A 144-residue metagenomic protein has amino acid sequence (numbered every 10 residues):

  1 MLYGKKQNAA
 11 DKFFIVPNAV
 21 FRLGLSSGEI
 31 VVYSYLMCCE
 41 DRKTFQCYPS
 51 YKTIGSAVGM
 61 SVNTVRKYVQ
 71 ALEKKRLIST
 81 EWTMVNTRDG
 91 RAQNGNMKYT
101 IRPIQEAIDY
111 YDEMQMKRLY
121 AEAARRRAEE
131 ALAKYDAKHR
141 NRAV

Functional and structural regions predicted by a protein language model:
M1, K12-F14, C39, K43: Functional cleft and adjacent loop/helix regions within the main domain that mediate ligand binding or catalysis
M1-A9, T64: Generic detector of solvent-exposed, compositionally biased contiguous segments
M1-G4, K74, M97-V144: Charged low-complexity intrinsically disordered patches
N8, N18, V62, M114 (+1 more regions): General helical secondary-structure elements
A9-G24: Short, Lys/Arg-enriched N-terminal segment that forms or immediately precedes the first helix of a structured domain
F21-L23, S27-E29, C38-M97: Winged helix-turn-helix DNA-binding recognition segment
